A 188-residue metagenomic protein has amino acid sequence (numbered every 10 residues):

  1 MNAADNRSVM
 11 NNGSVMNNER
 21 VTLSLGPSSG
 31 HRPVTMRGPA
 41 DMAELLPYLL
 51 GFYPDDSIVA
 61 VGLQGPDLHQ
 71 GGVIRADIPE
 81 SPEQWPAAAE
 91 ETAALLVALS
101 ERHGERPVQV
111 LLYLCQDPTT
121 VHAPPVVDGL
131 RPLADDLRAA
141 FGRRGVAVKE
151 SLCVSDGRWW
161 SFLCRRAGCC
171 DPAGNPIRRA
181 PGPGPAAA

Functional and structural regions predicted by a protein language model:
N2-L49, P54-D55, D77-A188: Charged, compositionally biased boundary regions
I58-G62: Short beta-strand scaffold segments in enzyme catalytic cores
L63-H69: Short acidic-glycine loop/turn motifs at beta-strand connectors
